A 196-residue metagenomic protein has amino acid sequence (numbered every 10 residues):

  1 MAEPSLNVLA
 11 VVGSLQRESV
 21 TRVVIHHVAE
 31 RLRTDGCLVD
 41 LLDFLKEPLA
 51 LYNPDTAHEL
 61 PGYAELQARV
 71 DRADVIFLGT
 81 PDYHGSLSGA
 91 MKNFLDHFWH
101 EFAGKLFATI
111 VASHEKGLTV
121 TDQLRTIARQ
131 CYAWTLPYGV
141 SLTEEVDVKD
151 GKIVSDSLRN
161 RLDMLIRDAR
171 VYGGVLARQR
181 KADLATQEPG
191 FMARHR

Functional and structural regions predicted by a protein language model:
A2-G36: N-terminal beta1-alpha1 ligand-phosphate binding loop
A2-P4, T135-R196: Glycine-rich phosphate/pyrophosphate-binding loop and the adjoining helix
T34-D40, A133: A generic structural motif
F44-P61, D150-G151: N-terminal beta-loop-helix "entrance" segment that forms/cooperates in small-molecule cofactor or anionic ligand
P61-W134: Helix-loop-strand module that forms the ligand-binding subsite of alpha/beta enzymes
